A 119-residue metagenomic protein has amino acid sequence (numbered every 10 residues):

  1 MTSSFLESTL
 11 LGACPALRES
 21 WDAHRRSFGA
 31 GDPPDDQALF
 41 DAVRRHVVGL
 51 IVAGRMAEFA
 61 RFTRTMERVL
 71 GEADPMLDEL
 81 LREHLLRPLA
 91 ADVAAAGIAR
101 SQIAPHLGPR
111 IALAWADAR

Functional and structural regions predicted by a protein language model:
F5, T9-G12, S27, R68-V69 (+1 more regions): Alpha-solenoid HEAT/Armadillo-like helical repeat scaffolds in large eukaryotic proteins
L17-H24: Extended alpha-helical scaffold segments
S27-P33, V47-V52: A ubiquitous short alpha-helical element
F28, V69-D74, L113-A118: Helix-loop junctions that connect tandem helical modules in alpha-solenoid scaffolds
D35-R45: HEAT-repeat alpha-solenoid elements in large eukaryotic scaffold proteins
L50-Q102: Amphipathic protein-protein interaction modules
A95-R119: Eukaryotic acidic, Ser/Thr-rich intrinsically disordered low-complexity regions
